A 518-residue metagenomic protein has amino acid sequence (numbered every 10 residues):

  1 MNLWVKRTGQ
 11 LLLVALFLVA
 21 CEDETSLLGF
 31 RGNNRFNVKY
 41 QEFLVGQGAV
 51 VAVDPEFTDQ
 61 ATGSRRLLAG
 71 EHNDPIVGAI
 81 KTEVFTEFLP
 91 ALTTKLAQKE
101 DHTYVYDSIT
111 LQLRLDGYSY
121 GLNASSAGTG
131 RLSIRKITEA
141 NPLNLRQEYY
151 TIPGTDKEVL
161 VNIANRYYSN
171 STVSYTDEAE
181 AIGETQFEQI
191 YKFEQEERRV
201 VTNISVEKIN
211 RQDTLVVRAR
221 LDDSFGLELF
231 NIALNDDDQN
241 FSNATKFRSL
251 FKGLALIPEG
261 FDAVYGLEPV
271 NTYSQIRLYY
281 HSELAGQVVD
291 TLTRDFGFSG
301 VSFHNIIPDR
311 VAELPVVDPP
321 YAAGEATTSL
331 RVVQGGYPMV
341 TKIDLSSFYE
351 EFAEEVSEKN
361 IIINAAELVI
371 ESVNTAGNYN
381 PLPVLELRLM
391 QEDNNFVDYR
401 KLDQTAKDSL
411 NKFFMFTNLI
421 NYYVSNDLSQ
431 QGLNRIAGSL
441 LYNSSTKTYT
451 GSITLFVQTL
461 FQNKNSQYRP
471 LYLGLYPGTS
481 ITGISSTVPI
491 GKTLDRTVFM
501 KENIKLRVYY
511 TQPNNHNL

Functional and structural regions predicted by a protein language model:
N2-L518: Secreted, disulfide-rich extracellular signaling modules
